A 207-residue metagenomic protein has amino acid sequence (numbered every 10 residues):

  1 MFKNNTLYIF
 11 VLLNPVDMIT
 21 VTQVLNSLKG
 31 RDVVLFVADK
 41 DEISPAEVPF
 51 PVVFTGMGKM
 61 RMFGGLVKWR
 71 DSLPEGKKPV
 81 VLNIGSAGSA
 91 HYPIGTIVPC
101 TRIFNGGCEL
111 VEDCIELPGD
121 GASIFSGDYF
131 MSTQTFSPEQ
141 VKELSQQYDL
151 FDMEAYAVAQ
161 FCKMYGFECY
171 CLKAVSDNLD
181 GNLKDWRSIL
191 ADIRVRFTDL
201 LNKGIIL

Functional and structural regions predicted by a protein language model:
N4-L7, K78: A detector of low-complexity, intrinsically disordered, Ser/Thr/Gly/Pro/Ala-rich segments
T6-D17: Short, Lys/Arg-enriched N-terminal segments with co-localized hydrophobic residues within the first ~10-30 amino acids
Y8, V24-L25, L200: Extended hydrophobic/Leu-rich segments
N14-P15, D32, G76-P79: A short linear-motif detector with a strong N-terminal bias
I19, K40-L207: Glycine-rich phosphate- or other oxyanion-binding loops that anchor nucleotides, phosphorylated ligands
V21-G30, V34-A46: N-terminal beta1-alpha1 ligand-phosphate binding loop
